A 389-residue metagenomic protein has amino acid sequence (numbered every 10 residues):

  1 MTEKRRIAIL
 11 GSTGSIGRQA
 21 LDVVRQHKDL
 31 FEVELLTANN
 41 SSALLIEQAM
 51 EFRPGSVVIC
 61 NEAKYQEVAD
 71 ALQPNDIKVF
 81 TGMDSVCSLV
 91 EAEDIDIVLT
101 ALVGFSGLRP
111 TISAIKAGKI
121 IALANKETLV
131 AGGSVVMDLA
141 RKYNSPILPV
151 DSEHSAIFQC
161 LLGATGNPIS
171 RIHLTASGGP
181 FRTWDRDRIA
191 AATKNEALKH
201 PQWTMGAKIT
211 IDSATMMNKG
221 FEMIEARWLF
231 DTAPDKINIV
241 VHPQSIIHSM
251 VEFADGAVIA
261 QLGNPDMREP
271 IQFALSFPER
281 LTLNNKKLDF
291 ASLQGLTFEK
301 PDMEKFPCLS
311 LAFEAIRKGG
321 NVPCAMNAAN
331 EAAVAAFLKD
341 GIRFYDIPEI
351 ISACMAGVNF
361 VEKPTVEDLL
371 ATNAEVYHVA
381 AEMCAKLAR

Functional and structural regions predicted by a protein language model:
M1-R389: Catalytic, metal-anchored helix/loop core of enzyme active sites in primary metabolism
